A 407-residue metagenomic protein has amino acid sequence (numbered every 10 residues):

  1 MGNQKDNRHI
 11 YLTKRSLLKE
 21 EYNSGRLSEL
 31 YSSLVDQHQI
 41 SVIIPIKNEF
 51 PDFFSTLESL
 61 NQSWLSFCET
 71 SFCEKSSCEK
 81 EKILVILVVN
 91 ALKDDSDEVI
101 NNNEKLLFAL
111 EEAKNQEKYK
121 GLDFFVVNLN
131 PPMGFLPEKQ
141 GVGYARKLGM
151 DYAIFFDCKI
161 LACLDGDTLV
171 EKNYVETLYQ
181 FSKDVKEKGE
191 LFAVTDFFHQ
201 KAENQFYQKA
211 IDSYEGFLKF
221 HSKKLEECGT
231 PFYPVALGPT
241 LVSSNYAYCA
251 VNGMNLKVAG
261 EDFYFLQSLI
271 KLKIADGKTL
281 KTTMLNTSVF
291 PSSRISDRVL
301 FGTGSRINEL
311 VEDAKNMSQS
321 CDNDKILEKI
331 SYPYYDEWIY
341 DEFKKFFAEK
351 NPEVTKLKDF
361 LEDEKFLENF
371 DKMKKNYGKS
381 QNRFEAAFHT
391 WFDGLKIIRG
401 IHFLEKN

Functional and structural regions predicted by a protein language model:
M1-D6, E312-N407: Terminal low-complexity segments of carbohydrate-biosynthetic enzymes
M1-L65, E69, C78-E81: N-proximal low-complexity "stem/linker" segments adjacent to membrane-targeting elements
L60-E69, C78-F135: Acidic donor-binding segment of Leloir-type glycosyltransferases
L164-F181: Acidic donor-binding/catalytic loop of UDP-sugar-dependent glycosyltransferases, especially processive GT2
G189-K209: Short beta-strand-to-loop element that shapes/binds the nucleotide-sugar donor at the catalytic cleft/hinge
S222-V242: A recurrent flexible, glycine/aromatic-enriched loop bordering the glycosyltransferase active site that acts as
A259-Y264: Acidic donor-binding loop at a coil-to-helix junction in glycosyltransferase catalytic cores that engages
K278-V311: Active-site donor/metal-binding and catalytic loop motifs of nucleotide-sugar-dependent glycosylation enzymes
